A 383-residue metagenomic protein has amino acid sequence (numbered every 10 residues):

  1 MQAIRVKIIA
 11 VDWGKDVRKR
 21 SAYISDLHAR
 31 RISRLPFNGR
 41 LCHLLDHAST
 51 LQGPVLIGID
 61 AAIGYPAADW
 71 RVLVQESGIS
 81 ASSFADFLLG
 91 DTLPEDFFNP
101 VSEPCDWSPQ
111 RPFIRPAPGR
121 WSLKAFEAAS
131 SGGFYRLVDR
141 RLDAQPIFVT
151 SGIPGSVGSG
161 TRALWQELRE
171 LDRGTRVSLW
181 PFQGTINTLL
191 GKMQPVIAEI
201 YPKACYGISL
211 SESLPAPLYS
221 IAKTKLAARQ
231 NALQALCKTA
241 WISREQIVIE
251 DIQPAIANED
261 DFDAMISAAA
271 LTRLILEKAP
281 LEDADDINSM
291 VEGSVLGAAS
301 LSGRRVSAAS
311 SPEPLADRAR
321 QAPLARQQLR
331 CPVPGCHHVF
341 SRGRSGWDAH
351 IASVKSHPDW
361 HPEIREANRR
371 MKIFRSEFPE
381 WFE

Functional and structural regions predicted by a protein language model:
Q2-A316: RNase H-like (RuvC/DEDD) metal-dependent nuclease/polynucleotide-processing core
R30, G78, R176, A240-W241 (+5 more regions): Short, flexible coil/linker elements and helix-boundary hinge sites characteristic of intrinsically disordered
P314-P334, H338-W381: C-terminal recognition-helix end and immediately following basic linker of small zinc-binding "finger" domains
